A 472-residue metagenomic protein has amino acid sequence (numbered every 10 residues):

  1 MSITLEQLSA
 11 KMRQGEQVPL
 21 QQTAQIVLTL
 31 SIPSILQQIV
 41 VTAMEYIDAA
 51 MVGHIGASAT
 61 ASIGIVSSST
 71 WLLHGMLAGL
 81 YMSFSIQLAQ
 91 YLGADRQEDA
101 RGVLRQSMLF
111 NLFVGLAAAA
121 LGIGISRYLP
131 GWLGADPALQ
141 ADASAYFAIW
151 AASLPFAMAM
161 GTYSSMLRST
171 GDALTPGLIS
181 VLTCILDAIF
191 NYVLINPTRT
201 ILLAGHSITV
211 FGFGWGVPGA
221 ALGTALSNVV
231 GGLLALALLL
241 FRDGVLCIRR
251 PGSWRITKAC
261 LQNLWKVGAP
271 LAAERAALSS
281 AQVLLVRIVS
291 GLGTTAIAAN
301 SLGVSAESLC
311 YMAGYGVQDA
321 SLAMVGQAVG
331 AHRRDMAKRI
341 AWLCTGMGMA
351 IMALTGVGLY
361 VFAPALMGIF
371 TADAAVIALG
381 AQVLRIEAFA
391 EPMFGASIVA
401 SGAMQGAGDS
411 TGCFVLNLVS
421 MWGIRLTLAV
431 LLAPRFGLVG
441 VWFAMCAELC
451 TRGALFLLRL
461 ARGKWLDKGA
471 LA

Functional and structural regions predicted by a protein language model:
M1-S34, L88-P155, L186, P197 (+3 more regions): Short alpha-helical transmembrane segments in multi-pass integral membrane proteins
V18-A50, H54-I55, S68-Q87, L112-A119 (+4 more regions): N-terminal transmembrane alpha-helices
L28-D48, I149, M160, S227-G231 (+4 more regions): Transmembrane helical elements of multi-pass membrane transporters/channels
Q38-I39, G75, G115, A119 (+12 more regions): Residue-level hotspots within the lipid-embedded alpha helices of multi-pass solute transporters
I39-A61, P130-P137, V193-P197, S207 (+6 more regions): Helix-terminus/linker motif at the lipid-water interface of multi-pass membrane proteins
Y46-A50, Y128, T162-M166, A188-V193 (+8 more regions): Alpha-helical transmembrane segments of multipass membrane proteins
M51-W71, P137-A145, V217-P218, L222 (+5 more regions): Interfacial/gating helices of multi-pass transporter permease domains
T60-A120, A157-P176, V286, A299-V357 (+2 more regions): Small-residue-rich hydrophobic transmembrane alpha-helices
